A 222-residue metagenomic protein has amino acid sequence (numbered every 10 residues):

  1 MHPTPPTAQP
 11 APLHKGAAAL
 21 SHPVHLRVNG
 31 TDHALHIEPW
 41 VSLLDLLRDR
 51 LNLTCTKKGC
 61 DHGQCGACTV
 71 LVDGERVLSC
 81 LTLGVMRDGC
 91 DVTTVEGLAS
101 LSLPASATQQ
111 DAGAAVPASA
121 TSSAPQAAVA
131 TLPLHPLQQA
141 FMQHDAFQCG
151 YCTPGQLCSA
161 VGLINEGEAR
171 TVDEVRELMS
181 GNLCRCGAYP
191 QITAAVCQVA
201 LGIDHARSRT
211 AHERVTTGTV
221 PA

Functional and structural regions predicted by a protein language model:
M1-A222: Signature of N-terminal electron-transfer/Fe-S-associated modules in redox systems
